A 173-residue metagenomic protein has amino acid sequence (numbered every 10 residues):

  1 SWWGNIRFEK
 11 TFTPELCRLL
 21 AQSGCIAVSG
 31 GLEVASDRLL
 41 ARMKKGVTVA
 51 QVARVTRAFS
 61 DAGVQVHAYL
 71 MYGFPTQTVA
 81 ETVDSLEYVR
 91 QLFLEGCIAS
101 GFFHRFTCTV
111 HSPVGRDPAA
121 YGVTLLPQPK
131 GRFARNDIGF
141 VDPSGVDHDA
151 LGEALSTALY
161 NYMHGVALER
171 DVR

Functional and structural regions predicted by a protein language model:
S1-Q65: Conserved SAM/AdoMet-binding glycine-rich loop
N5-E9, E33-A35, M71-G73, G101-C108: Active-site beta-loop-alpha junctions enriched in small/polar residues
F8-F12, L40-K44, M71-S85: Conserved glycine-rich "GG(E/T)P / GGGxP" loop and the immediately following alpha-helix in the radical SAM core
L20, G30, A68, V89 (+1 more regions): Hydrophobic, well-ordered secondary-structure elements that form the walls of internal hydrophobic environments
S36-A41, H67-G73, T157-N161: Glycine- and acidic
V55-S60, V66-M71, A80-Y88: C-terminal structural cap/anchor segments
A80-R173: C-terminal accessory regions of radical SAM enzymes
